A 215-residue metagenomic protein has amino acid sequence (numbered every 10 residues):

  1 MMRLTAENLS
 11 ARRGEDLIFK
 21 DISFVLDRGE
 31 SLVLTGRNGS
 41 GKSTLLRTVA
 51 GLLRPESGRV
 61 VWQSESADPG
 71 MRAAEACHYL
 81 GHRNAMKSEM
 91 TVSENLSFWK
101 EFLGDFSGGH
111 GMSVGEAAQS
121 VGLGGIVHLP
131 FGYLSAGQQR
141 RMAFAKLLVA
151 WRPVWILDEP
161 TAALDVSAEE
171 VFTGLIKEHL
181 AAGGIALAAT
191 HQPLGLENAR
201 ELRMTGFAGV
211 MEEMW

Functional and structural regions predicted by a protein language model:
A50: Helix-to-loop junction immediately C-terminal to a conserved catalytic motif
P55-E75: Conserved ABC transporter NBD signature motif
R83, S88-G104, S113: Q-loop/switch helix immediately C-terminal to the Walker
S97, G109-I126: Conserved ABC ATPase "signature" region
P130-G137: Conserved ABC ATPase signature
F144, G183: Hydrophobic anchor residue at the start of the ABC signature
V149-P153: A short, proline-enriched helix->beta-strand linker immediately N-terminal to the Walker B motif in ABC-type P-loop
W155-E159: Catalytic Walker B motif of ABC-type/P-loop ATPase nucleotide-binding domains
